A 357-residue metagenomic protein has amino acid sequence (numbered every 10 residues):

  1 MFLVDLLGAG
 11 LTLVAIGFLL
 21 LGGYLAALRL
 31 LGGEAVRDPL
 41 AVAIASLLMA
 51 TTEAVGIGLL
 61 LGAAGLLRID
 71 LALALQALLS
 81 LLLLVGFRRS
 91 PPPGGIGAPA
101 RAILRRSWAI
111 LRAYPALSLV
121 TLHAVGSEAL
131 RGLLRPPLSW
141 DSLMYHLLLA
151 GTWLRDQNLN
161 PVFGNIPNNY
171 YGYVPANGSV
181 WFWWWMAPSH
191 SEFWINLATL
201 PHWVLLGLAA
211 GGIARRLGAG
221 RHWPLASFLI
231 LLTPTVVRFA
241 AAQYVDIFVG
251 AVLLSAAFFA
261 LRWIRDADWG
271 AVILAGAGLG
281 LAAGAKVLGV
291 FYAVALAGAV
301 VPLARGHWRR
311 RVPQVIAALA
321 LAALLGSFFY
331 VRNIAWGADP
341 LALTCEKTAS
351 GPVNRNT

Functional and structural regions predicted by a protein language model:
M1-S107: Membrane-embedded, hydrophobic transmembrane alpha-helices
R37-A45, F193-W194, A210-L232, R265: Transmembrane-helix signature of polytopic, membrane-embedded enzymes that assemble or transfer cell-envelope glycans
A45, A226, F239, F259-A260 (+3 more regions): Membrane-interface alpha helices of multi-pass inner-membrane proteins
S80-R88, L197-L217, S255: Transmembrane-helix motifs of polytopic, lipid-linked glycan transferases
R135-L149, R155-W181, S189-F193, A338-A342: Extracytoplasmic catalytic/substrate-binding loops of multi-pass membrane glycan-assembly enzymes
G218, A256-A271: Membrane-interface transmembrane helices that cradle and orient dolichyl/undecaprenyl
R238-V249: Short acidic/glycine- and proline-prone juxtamembrane loop motifs at membrane-interface regions of multi-pass membrane
Y292-A323: Perimembrane helix-loop-helix junctions
